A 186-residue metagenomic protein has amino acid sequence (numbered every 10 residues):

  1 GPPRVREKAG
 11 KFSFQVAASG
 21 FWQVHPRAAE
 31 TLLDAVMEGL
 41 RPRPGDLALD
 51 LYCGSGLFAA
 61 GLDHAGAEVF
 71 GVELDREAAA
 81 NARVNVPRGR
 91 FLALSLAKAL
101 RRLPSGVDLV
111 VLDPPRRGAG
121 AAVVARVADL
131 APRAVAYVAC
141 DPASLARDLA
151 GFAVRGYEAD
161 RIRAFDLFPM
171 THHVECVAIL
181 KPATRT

Functional and structural regions predicted by a protein language model:
G1-T186: Rossmann-like S-adenosyl-L-methionine
